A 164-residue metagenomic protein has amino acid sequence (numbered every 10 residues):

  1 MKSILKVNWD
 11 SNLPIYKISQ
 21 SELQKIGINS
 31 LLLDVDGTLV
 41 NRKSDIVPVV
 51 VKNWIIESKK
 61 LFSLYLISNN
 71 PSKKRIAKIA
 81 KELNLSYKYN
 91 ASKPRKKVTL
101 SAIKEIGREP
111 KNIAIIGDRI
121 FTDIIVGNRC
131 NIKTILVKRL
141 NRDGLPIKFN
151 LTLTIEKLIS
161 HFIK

Functional and structural regions predicted by a protein language model:
K2-L33, V40, S44-D45, V49-S63 (+2 more regions): Asp-based, Mg2+/Mn2+-dependent phosphohydrolase catalytic module
S68: Cysteine-nucleophile amide-bond enzymes
